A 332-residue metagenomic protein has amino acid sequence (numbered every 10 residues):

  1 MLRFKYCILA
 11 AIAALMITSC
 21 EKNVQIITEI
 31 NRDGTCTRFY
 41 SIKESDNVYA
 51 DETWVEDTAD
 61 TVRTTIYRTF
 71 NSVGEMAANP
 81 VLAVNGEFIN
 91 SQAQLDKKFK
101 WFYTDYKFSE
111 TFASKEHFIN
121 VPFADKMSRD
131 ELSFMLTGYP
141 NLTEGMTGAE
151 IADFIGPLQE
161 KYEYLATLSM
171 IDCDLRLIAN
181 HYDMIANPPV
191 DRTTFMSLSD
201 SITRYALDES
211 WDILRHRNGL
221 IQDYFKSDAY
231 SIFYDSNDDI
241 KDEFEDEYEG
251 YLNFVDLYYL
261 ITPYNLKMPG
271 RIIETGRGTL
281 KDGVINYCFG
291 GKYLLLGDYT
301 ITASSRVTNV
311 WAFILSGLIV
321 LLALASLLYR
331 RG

Functional and structural regions predicted by a protein language model:
M1-I8: Bacterial N-terminal signal peptides that target proteins for export
M16-S19: C-terminal motif of bacterial Sec signal peptides marking the signal peptidase cleavage site
E21-E75: Start-of-domain marker
D57-I319, S326-L327: Mature, soluble, non-transmembrane domains
L324-G332: C-terminal membrane-anchoring or membrane-association module
